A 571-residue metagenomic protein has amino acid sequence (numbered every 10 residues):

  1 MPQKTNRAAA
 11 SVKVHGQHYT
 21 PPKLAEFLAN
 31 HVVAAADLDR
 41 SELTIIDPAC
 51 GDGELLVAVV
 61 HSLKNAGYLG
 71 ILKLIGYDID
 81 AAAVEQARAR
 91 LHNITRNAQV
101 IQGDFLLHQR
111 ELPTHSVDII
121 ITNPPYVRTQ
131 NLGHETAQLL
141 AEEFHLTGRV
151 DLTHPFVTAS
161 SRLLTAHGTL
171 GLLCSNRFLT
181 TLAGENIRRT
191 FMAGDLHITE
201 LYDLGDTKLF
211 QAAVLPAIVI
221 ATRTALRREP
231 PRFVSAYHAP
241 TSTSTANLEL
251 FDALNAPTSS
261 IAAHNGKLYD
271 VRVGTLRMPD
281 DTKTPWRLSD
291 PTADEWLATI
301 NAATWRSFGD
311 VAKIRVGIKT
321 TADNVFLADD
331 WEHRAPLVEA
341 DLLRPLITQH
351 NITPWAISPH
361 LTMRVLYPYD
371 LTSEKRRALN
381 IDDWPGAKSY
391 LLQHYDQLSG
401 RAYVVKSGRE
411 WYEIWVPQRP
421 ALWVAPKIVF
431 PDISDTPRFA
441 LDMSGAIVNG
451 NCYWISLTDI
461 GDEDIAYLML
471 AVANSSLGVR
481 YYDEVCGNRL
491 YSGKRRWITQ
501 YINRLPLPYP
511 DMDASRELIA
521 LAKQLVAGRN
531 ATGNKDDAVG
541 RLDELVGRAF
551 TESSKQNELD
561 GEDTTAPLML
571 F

Functional and structural regions predicted by a protein language model:
M1-A36: S-adenosyl-L-methionine
K13-V14, H18-F27, A49-V57, Y68-I71 (+7 more regions): Signature of N6-adenine DNA methyltransferases within the class I
S41-A49: Conserved class I S-adenosyl-L-methionine
L43, L72, D118, K427: Conserved acidic residues
H61-K64: Walker A/P-loop NTP-binding motif
I75: Conserved beta-strand positions in the Rossmann-like core of class I SAM-dependent methyltransferases
R277-E517: Polybasic, glycine- and aromatic-enriched phosphate-binding surface used to engage nucleic acids
N301-K313, P508-F571: Non-catalytic DNA-recognition/assembly elements of restriction-modification systems
